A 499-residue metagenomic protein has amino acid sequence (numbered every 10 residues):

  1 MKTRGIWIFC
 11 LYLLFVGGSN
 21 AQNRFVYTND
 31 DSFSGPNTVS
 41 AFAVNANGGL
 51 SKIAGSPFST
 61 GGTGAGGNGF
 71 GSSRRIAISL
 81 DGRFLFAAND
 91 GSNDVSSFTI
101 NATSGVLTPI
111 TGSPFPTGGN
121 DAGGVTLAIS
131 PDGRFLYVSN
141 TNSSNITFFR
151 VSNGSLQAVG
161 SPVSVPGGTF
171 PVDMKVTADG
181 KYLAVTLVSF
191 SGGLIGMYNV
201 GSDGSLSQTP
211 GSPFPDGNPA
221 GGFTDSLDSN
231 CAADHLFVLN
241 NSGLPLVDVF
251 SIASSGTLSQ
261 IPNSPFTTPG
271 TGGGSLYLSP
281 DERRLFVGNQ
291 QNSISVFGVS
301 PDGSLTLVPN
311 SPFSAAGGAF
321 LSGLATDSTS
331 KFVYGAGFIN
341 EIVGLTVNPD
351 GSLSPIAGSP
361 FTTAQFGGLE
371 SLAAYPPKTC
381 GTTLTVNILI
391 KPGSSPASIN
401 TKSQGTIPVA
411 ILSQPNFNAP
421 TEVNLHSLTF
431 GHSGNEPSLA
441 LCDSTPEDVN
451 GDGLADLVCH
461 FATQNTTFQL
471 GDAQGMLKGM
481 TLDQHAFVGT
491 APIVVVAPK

Functional and structural regions predicted by a protein language model:
S19-T28, G381-A410, A497-K499: Boundary/junction segments of secreted and surface-exposed precursor proteins
Q22, L80-D81, P131-D132, A178-D179 (+4 more regions): Residue-level detector of Asp-centered blade-edge/turn motifs that repeat once per structural unit in beta-propeller
D31-S32, V44, D90, I100 (+7 more regions): Short loop/turn segments immediately following the C-termini of beta-strands
F42-G49, F98-V106, F148-L156, M197-S205 (+3 more regions): Short loop/turn segments immediately following beta-strands, especially the blade-tip and inter-blade linker loops
G67-L80, D121-T126, F170-D173, A220-S226 (+3 more regions): Signature of short aromatic-glycine-proline-rich micro-motifs recurring in repeat-based ectodomains
F338-G381: Blade-level signature of beta-propeller repeat domains, shared across WD40, Kelch, NHL, RCC1 and BNR/Asp-box propellers
E436-S438, S444-A462: Acidic, glycine-anchored loop motifs typical of Ca2+
